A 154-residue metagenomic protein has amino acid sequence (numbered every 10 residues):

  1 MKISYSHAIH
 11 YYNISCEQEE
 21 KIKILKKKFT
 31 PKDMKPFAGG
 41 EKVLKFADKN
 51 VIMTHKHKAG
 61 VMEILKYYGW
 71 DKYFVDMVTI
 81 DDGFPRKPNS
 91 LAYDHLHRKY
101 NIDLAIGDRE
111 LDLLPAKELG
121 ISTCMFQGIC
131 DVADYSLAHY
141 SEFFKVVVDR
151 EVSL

Functional and structural regions predicted by a protein language model:
M1, I9-N13, G40-K49, Y93-Y100 (+1 more regions): Alpha-helix C-terminal capping segments
M1-A38, A59: N-terminal helical cap/lid subdomain that shapes the substrate entry/recognition surface in HAD-like hydrolases
S6, N50, K145-D149: Short, solvent-exposed polar/charged micro-motifs at secondary-structure junctions
E17-I22, V43-F46, G69-D71, P88: Generic detector of short, locally flexible boundary/turn motifs and exposed helical patches
K27-I52, K58-M62, S90: Short, acidic loop-to-helix structural element flanking the phosphoryl-transfer center in phosphate-processing enzymes
I52-M53, G107: Small/polar loops that bind or transfer phosphate-bearing groups
K58, M62-L154: Asp-based, Mg2+/Mn2+-dependent phosphohydrolase catalytic module
